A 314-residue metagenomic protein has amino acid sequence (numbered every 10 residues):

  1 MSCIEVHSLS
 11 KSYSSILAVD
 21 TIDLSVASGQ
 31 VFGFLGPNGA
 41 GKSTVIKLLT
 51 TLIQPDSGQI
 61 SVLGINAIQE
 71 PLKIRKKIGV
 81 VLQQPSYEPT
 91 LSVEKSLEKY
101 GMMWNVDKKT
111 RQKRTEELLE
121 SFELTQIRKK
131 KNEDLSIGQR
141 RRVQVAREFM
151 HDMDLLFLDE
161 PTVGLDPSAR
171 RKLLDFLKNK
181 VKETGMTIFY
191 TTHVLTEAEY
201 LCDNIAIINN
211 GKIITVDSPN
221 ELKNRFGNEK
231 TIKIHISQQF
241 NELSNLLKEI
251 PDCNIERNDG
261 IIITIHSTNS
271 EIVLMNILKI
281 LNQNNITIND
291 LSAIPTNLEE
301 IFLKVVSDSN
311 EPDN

Functional and structural regions predicted by a protein language model:
G58-N66, K73-I74: Conserved ABC transporter NBD signature motif
E98, M102, K109-I127: Conserved ABC ATPase "signature" region
K131-L135: Conserved ABC ATPase signature
V145: Hydrophobic anchor residue at the start of the ABC signature
L156-D159: Catalytic Walker B motif of ABC-type/P-loop ATPase nucleotide-binding domains
D175-T268: ABC transporter nucleotide-binding domain
